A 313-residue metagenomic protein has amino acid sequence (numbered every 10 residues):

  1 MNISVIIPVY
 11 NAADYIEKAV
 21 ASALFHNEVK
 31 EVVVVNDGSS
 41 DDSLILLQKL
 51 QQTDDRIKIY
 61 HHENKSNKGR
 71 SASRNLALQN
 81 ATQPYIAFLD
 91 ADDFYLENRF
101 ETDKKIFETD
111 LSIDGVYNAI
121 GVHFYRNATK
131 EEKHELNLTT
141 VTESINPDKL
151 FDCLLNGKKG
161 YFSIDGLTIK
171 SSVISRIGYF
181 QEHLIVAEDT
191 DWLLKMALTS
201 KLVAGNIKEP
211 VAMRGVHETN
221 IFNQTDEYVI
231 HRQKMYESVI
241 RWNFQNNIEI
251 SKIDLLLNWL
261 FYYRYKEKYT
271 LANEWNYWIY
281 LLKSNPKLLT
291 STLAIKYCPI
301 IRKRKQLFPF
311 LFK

Functional and structural regions predicted by a protein language model:
M1-S22: N-proximal low-complexity "stem/linker" segments adjacent to membrane-targeting elements
A21-K30: Short, acidic, metal-binding catalytic loop of nucleotide-sugar glycosyltransferases
S22, N36-L46, N64, D90: A conserved acidic beta->alpha catalytic loop
E63-A81, T102: Glycine-rich, basic loop-to-helix element that forms the pyrophosphate-binding segment of sugar-nucleotide handling
I86: Short aromatic/hydrophobic "clamp" motif used to bind/position activated sugar donors
R99-H134: Conserved donor NDP-sugar-binding/catalytic core segment of glycosyltransferases
N118, T140-M235: Conserved nucleotide-sugar donor-binding catalytic segment
L154-G157, L198, A204-K313: C-terminal subregions of glycosyltransferases and related glycan-biosynthesis enzymes
